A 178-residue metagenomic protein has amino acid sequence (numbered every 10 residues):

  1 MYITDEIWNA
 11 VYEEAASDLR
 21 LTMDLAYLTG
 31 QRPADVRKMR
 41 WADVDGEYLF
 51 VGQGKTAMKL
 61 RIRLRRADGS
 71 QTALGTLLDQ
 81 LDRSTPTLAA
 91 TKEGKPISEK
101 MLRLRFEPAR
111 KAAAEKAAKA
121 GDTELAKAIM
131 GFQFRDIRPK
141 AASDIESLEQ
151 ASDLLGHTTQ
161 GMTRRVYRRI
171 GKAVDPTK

Functional and structural regions predicted by a protein language model:
M1-A10, Q53, A90-K95, K172: Flexible interdomain linker/hinge and immediately adjacent N-terminus of the catalytic tyrosine-recombinase domain
M1-P33, R37: Basic, Lys/Arg- and aromatic-enriched nucleic-acid-binding interface segment
A10, R61-R66, T72-T76, Q150-D153 (+1 more regions): DNA/chromatin major-groove-contacting recognition/catalytic segments
Y12, K55-D79, R83-P108: C-terminal catalytic core of Y-nucleophile DNA break-rejoin enzymes
E13, K38, G46, R168-R169: Phosphate-coordinating loops and pocket residues in cytosolic domains that bind phosphorylated ligands
R20-D24, L28, A34-D35, D136-T158: C-terminal catalytic core of tyrosine-transesterase DNA break-rejoin enzymes
D43-E47, S147-Y167: Short, polar N-cap/turn motifs at the start of nucleic acid-interacting alpha helices
A120-E146, M162: Short basic/aromatic active-site micro-motif
